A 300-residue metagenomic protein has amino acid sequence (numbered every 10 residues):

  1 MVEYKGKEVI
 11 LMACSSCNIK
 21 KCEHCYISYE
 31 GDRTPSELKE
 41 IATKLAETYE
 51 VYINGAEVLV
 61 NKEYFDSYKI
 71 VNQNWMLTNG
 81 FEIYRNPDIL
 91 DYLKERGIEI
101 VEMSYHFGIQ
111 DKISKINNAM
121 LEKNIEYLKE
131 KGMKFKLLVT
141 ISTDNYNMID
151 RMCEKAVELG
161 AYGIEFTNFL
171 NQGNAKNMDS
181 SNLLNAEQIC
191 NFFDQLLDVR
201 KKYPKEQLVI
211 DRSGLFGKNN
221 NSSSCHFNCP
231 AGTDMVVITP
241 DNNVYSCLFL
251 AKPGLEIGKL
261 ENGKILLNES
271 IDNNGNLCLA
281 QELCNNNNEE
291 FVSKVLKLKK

Functional and structural regions predicted by a protein language model:
M1-R96: Conserved alpha-helical substructure of the radical SAM core
L11, S16-I19, S223, D272 (+1 more regions): Processing junctions and N-termini across compartments
H24, A231, L277: Short, cysteine/histidine-rich loop/knuckle motifs that typically chelate Zn2+
R33-S36, E99, H106-A231, P240: Radical SAM enzyme [4Fe-4S]-AdoMet core and its adjacent flexible, acidic and glycine-rich loops/tails across
G55-A56, T78, Y105, V139-I141: Short glycine-centered, acidic/aromatic-flanked micro-motifs in structured strand/loop junctions that mark active-site
I83-I89, Q110-S114, A175, E256: Short, charged, surface-exposed secondary-structure boundary motifs
H226, N243-K300: Flexible mid-to-C-terminal extensions adjoining Fe-S/redox cofactors in radical SAM and related proteins
